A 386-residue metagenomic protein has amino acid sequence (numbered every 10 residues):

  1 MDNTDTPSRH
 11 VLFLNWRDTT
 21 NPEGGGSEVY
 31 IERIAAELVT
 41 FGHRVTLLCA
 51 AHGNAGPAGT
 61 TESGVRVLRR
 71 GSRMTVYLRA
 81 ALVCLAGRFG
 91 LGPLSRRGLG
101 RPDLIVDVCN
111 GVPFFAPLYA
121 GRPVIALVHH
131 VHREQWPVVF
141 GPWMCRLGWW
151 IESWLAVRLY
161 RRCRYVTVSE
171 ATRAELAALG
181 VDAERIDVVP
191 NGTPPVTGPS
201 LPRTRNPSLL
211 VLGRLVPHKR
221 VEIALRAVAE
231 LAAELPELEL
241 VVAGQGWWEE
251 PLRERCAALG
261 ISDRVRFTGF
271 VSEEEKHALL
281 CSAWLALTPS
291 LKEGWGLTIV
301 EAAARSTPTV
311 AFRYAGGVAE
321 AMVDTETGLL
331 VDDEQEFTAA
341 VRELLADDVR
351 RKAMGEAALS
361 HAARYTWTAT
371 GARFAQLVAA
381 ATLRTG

Functional and structural regions predicted by a protein language model:
W143-Y165: Membrane-proximal helix-turn-helix segments that form the acceptor-binding/catalytic region of lipid-linked
V166, T197, P202-V228, V241: Conserved donor-binding/catalytic core segment of Leloir-type glycosyltransferases
A171, V189-G192: Carbohydrate-associated surface elements
R253-V271: Nucleotide-activated donor-binding/catalytic signature segment of Leloir-type glycosyltransferases, i.e., the conserved
L291: Aromatic "clamp/platform" in nucleotide-sugar-dependent glycosyltransferases that forms part of the donor/acceptor
P308-F312, M322: Short hydrophobic beta-strand element within catalytic cores of glycosyltransferases and related nucleotide-activated
V323-Q335, E343-V349: Conserved acidic donor-binding segment of nucleotide-sugar-dependent glycosyltransferases
R350-R364, R373: A short, well-ordered alpha-helix in the C-terminal region of glycosyltransferases
